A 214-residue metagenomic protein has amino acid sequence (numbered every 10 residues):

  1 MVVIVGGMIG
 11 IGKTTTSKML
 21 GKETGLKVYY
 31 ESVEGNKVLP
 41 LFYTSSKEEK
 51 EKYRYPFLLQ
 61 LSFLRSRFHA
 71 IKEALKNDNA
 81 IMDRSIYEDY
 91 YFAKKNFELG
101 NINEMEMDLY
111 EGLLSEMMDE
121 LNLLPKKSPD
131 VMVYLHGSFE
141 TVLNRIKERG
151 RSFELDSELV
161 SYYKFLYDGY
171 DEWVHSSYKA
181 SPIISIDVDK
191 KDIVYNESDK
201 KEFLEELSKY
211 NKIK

Functional and structural regions predicted by a protein language model:
V5: Hydrophobic anchor at the beta1->P-loop junction of P-loop NTPases
M8: P-loop (Walker A) phosphate-binding loop of NTP-binding proteins
K13: Conserved lysine of the Walker
T16, L20: Hydrophobic positions on the alpha1 helix immediately C-terminal to the Walker A/P-loop
K22-S66, A93: Conserved substrate/cofactor phosphate-moiety recognition/catalytic segment in nucleotide-dependent phosphotransferases
S66-M105, L109-Y110: A basic- and aromatic-enriched beta-loop-alpha substructure that forms the phosphate/nucleotide- and DNA/RNA-contacting
F92-D168: A glycine- and Lys/Arg-enriched "phosphate-lid" helix/loop adjacent to the NTP-binding pocket of small-molecule kinases
L143-K214: NTP-dependent small-molecule kinase module
